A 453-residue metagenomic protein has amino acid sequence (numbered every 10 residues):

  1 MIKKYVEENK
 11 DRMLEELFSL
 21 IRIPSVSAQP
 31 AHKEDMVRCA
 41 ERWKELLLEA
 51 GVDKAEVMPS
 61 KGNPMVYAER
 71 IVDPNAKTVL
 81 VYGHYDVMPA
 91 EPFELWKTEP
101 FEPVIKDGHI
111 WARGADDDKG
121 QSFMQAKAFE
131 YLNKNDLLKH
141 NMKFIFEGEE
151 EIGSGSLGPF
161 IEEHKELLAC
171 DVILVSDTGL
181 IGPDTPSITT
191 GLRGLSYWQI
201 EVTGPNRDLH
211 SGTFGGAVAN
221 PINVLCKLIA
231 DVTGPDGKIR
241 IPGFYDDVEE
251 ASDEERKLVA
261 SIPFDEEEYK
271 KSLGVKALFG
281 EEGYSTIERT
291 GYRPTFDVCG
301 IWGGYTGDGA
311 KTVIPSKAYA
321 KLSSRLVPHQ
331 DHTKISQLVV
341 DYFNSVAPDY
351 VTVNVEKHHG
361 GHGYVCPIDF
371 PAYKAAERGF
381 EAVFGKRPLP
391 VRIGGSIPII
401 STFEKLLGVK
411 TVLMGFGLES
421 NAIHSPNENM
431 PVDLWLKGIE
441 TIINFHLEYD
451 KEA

Functional and structural regions predicted by a protein language model:
M1-F93, K317, K334: N-terminal helical capping/dimerization or prosegment-like subdomains of hydrolases acting on amide or phosphate bonds
E49, G182-P183, R240-K317, P328-L338 (+2 more regions): An extended, acidic, His-containing surface patch that forms the Zn2+-binding/catalytic region of metallohydrolases
A76-K143, K437: Active-site metal-coordination/substrate-binding segment of hydrolases, especially metallo-dependent peptidases
Y85-V87, H109, I145-G153, S176-I181 (+3 more regions): Acidic, glycine-rich active-site loops and adjacent beta-strand->loop/helix elements that engage anionic groups
D116, N206-D208, S324-H332, G361: A generic structural motif
D116-G191, A453: Acidic/histidine-rich catalytic neighborhood of metal-dependent amide-processing enzymes
P159, G215-D236: A short core secondary-structure module
S187-T203, G417: Flexible glycine/proline-rich, aromatic-decorated loop/lid segments
